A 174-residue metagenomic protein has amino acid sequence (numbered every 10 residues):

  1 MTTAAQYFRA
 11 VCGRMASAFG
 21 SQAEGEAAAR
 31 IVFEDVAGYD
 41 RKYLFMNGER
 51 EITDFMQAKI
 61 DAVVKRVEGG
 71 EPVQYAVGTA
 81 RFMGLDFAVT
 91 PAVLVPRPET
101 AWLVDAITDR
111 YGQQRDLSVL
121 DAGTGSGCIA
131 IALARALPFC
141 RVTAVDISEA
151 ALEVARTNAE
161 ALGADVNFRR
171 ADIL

Functional and structural regions predicted by a protein language model:
T2-A80: N-terminal auxiliary segments of SAM/dcSAM-dependent transferases
G48-R50, A58-P138, V142-T157, F168-A171: SAM-dependent Rossmann-like transferase core, predominantly class I methyltransferases with a strong bias toward
L174: Short loop/turn elements that flank and shape the SAM/SAH-binding pocket of Class I
